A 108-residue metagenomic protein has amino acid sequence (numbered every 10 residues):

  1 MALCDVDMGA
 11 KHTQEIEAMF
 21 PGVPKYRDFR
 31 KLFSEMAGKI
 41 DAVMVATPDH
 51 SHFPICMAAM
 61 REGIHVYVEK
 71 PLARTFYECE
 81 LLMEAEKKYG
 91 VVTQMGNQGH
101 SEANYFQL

Functional and structural regions predicted by a protein language model:
M1-H65, Y77-V92: N-terminal glycine-/serine-/threonine-rich beta1-alpha1-beta2 phosphate-ribose binding loop of Rossmann-like
Y26, H100-S101: Redox-cofactor-proximal catalytic regions of oxidoreductases
K70: Short basic (Lys/Arg) and small-residue
A73-R74, H100: Conserved beta-strand edge residues that scaffold enzyme active sites
Q94-G96: Conserved Rossmann-fold NAD(P)-dependent oxidoreductase catalytic core, especially the SDR/UDP-sugar
A103-L108: Rossmann-like NAD(P)H-binding beta-loop-alpha module
